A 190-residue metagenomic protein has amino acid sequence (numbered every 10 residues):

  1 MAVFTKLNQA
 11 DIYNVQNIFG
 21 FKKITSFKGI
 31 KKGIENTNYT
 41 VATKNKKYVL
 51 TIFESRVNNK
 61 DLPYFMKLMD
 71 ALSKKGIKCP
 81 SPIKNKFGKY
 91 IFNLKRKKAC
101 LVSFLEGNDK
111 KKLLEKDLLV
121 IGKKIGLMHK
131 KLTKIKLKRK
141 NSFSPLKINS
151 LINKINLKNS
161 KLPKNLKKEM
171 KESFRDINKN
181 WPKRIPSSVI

Functional and structural regions predicted by a protein language model:
M1-T25: Juxta-kinase regulatory segment immediately upstream of eukaryotic protein kinase catalytic domains
N17-I24, K75-K78, R184: Short secondary-structure junctions
F19-A42: ATP-binding glycine-rich phosphate-binding loop
K28-K31, S81-K84, N141: Short beta-strand
I34-T43, V49-L50, P82, R175-I190: Active-site acidic catalytic loop and adjacent metal/ATP-binding pocket of ATP-dependent phosphoryl transfer enzymes
T43-L137: ATP-binding pocket architecture of kinase catalytic cores
K112-E169, S187: A cross-family kinase active-site recognition segment
M170-F174: Short amphipathic alpha-helical coiled-coil/interface segments
